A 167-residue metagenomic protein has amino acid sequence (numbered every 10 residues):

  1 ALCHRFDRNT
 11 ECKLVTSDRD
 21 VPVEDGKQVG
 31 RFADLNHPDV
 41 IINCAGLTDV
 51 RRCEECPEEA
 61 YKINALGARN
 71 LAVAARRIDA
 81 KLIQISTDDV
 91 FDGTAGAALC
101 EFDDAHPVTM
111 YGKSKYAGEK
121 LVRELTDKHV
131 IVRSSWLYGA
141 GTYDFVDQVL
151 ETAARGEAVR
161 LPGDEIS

Functional and structural regions predicted by a protein language model:
D7-R31: Adenosine-cofactor binding site in Rossmann-like domains, unifying the SAM/SAH pocket of S-adenosylmethionine-dependent
T10, N36, R77-I78, L125: Helix C-cap/helix->beta junction micro-motif
S17, I41-A45, L82-D88, V132-S134: SDR active-site strand-loop-helix element
V23-I63, A74: NAD(P)H-binding glycine-rich loop region in Rossmannoid oxidoreductase-like domains and their noncatalytic homologs
L47-V50, E55, D88-T109: Active-site "gating" loop of Rossmann-like NAD(P)-dependent oxidoreductase/epimerase domains
E55-I83, E119: NAD(P)-cofactor binding segment of oxidoreductase domains
Q84-A98, M110-Y116, L137-T142: Conserved catalytic-site region of short-chain dehydrogenase/reductase
K120-S167: NAD(P)-dependent short-chain dehydrogenase/reductase
